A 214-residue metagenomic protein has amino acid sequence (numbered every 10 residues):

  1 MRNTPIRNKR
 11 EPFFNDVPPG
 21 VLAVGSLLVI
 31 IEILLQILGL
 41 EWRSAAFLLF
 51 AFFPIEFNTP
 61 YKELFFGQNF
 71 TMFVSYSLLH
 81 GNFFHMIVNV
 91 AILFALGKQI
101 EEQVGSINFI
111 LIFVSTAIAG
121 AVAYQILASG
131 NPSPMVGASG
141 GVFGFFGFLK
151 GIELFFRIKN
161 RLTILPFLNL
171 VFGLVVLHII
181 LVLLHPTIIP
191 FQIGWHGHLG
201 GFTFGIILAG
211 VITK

Functional and structural regions predicted by a protein language model:
R2-K214: A detector for small-residue-rich transmembrane helices and their helix-helix packing motifs
